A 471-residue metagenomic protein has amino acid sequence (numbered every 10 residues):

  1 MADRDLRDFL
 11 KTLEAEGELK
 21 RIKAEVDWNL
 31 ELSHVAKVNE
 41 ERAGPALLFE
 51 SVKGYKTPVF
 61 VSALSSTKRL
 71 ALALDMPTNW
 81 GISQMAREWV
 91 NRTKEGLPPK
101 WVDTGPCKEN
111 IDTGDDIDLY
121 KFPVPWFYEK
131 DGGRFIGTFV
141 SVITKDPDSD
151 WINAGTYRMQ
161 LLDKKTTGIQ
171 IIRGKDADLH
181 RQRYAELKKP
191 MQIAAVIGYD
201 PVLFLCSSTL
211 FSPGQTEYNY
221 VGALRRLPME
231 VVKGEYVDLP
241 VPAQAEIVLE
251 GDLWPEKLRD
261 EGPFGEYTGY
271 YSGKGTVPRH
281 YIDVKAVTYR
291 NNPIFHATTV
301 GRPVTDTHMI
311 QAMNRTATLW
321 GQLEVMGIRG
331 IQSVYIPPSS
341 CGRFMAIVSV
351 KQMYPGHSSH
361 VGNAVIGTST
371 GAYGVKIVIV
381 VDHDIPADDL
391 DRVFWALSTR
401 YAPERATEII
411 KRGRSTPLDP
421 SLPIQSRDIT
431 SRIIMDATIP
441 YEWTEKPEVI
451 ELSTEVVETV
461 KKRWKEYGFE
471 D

Functional and structural regions predicted by a protein language model:
M1-Y281, K285-D471: Extended, highly charged
